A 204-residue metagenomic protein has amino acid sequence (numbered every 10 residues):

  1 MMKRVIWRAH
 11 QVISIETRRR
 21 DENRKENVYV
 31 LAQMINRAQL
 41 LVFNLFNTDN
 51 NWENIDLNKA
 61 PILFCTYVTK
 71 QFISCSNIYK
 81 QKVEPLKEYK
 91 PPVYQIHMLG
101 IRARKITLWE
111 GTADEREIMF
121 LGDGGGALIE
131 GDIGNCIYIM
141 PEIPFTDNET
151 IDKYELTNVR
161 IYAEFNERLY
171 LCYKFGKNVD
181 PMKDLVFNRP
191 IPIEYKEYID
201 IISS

Functional and structural regions predicted by a protein language model:
M1-F64: Short N-terminal edge-element motif at the start of the domain
K3, K25, K59, K70 (+7 more regions): Context-gated lysine
R4, H10, I15, A32-L40 (+12 more regions): Intrinsically disordered, low-complexity regions
N23, N27, N36, N44-N54 (+8 more regions): Detector for Asparagine
A38-R116: Structured domain cores in non-transmembrane regions
I96, T107, I118-G122, A127-E130: Compositionally biased, low-complexity repeat tracts
D123-S204: Glycine-rich, aromatic-bearing surface loops/beta-hairpins
